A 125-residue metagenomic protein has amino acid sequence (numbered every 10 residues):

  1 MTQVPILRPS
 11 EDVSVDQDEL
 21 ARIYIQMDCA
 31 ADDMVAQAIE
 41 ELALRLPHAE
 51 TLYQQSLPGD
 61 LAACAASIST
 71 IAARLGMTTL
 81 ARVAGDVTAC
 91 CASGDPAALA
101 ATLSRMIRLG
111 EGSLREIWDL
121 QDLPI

Functional and structural regions predicted by a protein language model:
M1-A63, S67-R74, T78-I125: Two-component system phosphorelay core
